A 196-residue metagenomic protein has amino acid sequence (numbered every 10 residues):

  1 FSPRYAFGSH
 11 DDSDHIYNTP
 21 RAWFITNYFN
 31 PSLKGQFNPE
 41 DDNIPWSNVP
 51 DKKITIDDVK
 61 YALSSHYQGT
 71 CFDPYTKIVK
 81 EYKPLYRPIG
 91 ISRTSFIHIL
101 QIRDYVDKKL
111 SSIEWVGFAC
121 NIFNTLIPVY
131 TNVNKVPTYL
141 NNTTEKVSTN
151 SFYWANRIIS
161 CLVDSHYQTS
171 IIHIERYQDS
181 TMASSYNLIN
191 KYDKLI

Functional and structural regions predicted by a protein language model:
F1-I196: C-terminus-biased signal that marks the final domain/tail of proteins
